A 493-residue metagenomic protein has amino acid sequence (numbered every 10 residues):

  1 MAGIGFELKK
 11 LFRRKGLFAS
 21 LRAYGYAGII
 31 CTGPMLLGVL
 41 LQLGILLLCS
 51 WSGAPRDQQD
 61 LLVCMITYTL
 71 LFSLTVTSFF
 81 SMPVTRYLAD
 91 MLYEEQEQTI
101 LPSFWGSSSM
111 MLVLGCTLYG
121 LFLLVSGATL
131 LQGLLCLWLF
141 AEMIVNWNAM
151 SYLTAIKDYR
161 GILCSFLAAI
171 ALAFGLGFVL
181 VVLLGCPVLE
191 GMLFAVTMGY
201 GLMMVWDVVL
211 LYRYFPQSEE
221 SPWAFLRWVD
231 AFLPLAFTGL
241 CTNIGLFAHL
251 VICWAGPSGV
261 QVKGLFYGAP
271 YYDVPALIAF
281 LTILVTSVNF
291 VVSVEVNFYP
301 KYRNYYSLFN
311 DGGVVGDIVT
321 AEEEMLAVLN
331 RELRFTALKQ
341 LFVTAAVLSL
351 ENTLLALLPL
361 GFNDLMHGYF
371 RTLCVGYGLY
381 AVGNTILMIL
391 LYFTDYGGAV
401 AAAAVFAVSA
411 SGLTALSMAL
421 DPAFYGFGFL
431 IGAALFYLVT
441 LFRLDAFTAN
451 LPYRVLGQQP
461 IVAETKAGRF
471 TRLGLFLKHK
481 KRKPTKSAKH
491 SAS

Functional and structural regions predicted by a protein language model:
M1-L41, D60, C64, L226-L235 (+1 more regions): N-terminal membrane topogenesis motif
S20-L36, L163, S221-A248, L333-F342: Hydrophobic faces of transmembrane alpha-helices in multi-pass small-molecule transporters and flippases across diverse
V63-A89, N243, F247, A276-K301: Small-residue-rich midsections of specific transmembrane alpha-helices
T67-F72, S108-V113, L121, V125-L153 (+2 more regions): Alpha-helical transmembrane segments of multi-pass membrane proteins
L92-F104, D273-L357: Specific pore-lining/lateral-gate transmembrane helices of multi-pass inner-membrane transport and insertion machines
L153-V179, L390-G412: Alpha-helical transmembrane segments of multi-pass membrane transporters/permeases
S165-Y212, A423-D445: Hydrophobic alpha-helical transmembrane segments
A195-G199, M203-E295: Transmembrane helical elements of multi-pass membrane transporters/channels
